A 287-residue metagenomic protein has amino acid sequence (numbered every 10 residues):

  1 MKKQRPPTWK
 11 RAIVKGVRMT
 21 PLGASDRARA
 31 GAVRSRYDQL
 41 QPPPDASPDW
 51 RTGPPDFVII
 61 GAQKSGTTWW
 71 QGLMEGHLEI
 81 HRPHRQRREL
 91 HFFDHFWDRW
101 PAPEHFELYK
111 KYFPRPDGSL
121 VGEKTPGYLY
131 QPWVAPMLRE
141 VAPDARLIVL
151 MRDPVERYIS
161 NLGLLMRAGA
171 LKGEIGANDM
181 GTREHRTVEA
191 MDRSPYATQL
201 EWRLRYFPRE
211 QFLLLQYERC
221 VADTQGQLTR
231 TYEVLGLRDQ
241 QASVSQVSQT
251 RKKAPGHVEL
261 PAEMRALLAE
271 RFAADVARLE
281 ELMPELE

Functional and structural regions predicted by a protein language model:
K2-T125, V141, A145, V155-N161 (+2 more regions): PAPS-dependent sulfotransferase catalytic core
P55-D56, L120-V121, E184-R186, L213-L214 (+1 more regions): A short, structure-level motif marking secondary-structure boundaries and short turns
Q86-R88, M191, E201-R278, P284-E287: The conserved 3'-phosphoadenosine-5'-phosphosulfate
F106-K110, A135, L200-E201, V276: Generic structural signal for well-ordered alpha-helices, preferentially at hydrophobic/aromatic core positions
P126-Y130: Short beta->alpha connector loops
W133-E140, D144-V149, E156-G226, R230 (+1 more regions): PAPS-dependent sulfotransferase catalytic domain
V149-M151, L268: Conserved short hydrophobic patches within well-ordered secondary structure
